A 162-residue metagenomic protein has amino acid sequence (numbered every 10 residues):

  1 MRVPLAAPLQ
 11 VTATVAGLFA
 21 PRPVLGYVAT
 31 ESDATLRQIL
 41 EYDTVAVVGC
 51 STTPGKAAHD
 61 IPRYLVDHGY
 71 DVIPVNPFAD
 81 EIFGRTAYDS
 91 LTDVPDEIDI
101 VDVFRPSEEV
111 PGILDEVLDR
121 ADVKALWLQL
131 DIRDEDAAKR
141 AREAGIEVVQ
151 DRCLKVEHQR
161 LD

Functional and structural regions predicted by a protein language model:
M1-V11: Extreme N-terminal basic, low-complexity initiation segments that serve as generic localization/processing leaders
V15-F78, F83: Hydrophobic, well-ordered beta-alpha structural blocks that scaffold small-molecule cofactor pockets
Y27-E31, E81-D96, D102-G112: Glycine-rich, highly charged phosphate/nucleotide-binding loops
A79, L130-R133, R152-V156: Short, acidic/turn-prone active-site loops that include or flank metal/cofactor- and phosphate-binding residues
D99-I100, A125: Structural motif
R120-A141: ADP-ribose/adenylate-binding Rossmann-like module
E147-D162: Active-site capping/gating segments
